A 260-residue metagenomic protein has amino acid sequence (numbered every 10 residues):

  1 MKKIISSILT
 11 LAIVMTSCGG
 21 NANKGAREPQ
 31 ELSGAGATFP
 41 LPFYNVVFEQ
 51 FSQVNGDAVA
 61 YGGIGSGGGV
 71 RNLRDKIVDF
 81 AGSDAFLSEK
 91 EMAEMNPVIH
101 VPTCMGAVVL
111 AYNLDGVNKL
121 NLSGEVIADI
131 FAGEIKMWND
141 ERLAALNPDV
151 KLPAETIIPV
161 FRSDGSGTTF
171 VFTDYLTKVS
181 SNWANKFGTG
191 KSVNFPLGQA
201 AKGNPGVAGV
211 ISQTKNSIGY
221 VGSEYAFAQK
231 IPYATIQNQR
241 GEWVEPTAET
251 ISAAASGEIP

Functional and structural regions predicted by a protein language model:
M1-K2, M95: Residues that act as N-cap/strand-start positions at coil-to-secondary-structure junctions
K2-T10: Sec-dependent signal peptide recognition, specifically the positively charged N-region followed immediately by
I4-I5, M15, G36: Intrinsically disordered, low-complexity segments
L9, I13-S17: Hydrophobic core
C18-P260: Flexible loop/hinge segments at secondary-structure junctions
